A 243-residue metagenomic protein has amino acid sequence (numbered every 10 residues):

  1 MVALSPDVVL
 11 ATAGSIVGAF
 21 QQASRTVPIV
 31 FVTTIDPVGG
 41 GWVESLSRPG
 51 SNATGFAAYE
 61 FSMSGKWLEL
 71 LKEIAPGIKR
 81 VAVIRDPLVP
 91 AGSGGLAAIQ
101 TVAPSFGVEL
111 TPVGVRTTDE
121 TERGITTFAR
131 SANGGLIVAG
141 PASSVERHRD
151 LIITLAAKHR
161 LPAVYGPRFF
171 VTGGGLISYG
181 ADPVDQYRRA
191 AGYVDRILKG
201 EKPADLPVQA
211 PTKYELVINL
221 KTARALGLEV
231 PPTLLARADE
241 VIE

Functional and structural regions predicted by a protein language model:
M1-E243: Short hydrophobic alpha-helices and adjacent helix-cap/hinge residues
